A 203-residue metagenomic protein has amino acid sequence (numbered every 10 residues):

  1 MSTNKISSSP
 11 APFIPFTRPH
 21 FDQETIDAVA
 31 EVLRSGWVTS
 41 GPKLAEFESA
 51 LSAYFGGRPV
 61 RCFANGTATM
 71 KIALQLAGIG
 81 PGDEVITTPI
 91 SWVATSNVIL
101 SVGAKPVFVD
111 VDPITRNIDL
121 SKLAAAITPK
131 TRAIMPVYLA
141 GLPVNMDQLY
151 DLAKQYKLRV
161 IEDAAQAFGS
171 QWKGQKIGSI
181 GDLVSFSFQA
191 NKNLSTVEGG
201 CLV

Functional and structural regions predicted by a protein language model:
M1-V38, P42: N-terminal "arm"/small-domain region of PLP-dependent enzymes with the aminotransferase-like
R18-P19, D110, L139, G199: Conserved donor-binding loops in enzymes that form glycosidic bonds
W37-E84, V98-S101, V107-D110, Q175: Phosphate-binding glycine-rich loop
Q75-A164, Q171: PLP-dependent aminotransferase-like
E162-T196: Conserved active-site segment immediately N-terminal to the catalytic lysine that forms the internal aldimine
F186-S187, C201-V203: Short beta-strand-to-turn element immediately C-terminal to the catalytic PLP-Schiff-base lysine in fold type I
